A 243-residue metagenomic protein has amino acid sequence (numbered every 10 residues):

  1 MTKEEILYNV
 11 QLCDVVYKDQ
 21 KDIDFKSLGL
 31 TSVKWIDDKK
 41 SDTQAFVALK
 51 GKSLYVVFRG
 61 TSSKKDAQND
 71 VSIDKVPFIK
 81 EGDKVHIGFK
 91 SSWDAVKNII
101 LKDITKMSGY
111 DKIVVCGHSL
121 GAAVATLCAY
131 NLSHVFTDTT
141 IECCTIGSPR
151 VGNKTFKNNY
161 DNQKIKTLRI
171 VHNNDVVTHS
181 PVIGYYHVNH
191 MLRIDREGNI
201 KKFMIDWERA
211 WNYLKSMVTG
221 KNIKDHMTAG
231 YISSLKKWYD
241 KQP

Functional and structural regions predicted by a protein language model:
M1-C116, L120-P243: Non-catalytic, mobile gating and regulatory segments of ester bond hydrolases
